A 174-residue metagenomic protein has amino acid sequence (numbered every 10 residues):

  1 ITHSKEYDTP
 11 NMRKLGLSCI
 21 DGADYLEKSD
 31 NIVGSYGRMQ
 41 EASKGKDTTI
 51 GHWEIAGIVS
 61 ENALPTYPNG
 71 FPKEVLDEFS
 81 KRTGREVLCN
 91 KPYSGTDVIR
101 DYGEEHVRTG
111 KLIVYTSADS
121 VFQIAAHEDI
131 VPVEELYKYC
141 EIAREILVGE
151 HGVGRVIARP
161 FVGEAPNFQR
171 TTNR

Functional and structural regions predicted by a protein language model:
I1-T109, Y115-H127: Active-site nucleophile/metal-coordination loop of metallo-enzymes that catalyze phosphate/sulfate and related
T48-I50, T109-D119, P132-A143, R174: Short, Lys/Arg-enriched charge-dense amphipathic segments
A125-R174: Extended, H/D-rich, highly charged conserved domains that either
